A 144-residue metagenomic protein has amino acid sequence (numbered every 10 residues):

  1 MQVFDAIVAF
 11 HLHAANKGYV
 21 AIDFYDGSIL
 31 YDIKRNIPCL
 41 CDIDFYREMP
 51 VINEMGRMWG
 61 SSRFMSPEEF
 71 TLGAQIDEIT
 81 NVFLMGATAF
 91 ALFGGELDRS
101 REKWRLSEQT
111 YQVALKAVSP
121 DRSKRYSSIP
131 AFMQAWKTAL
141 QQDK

Functional and structural regions predicted by a protein language model:
H11-D32: Catalytic-loop of the protein kinase fold
S28-D42: Conserved protein kinase catalytic/activation segment
E54-E69: Conserved activation segment of eukaryotic-like protein kinases, specifically the C-terminal portion of the activation
E68-E78: Conserved end of the kinase activation segment
M85-G94: Short, conserved alpha-helix in the C-lobe of eukaryotic-like protein kinase catalytic domains
R105-P120: Conserved C-terminal C-lobe helix
R125: Conserved HRD-motif arginine in the catalytic loop of eukaryotic-like protein kinases
